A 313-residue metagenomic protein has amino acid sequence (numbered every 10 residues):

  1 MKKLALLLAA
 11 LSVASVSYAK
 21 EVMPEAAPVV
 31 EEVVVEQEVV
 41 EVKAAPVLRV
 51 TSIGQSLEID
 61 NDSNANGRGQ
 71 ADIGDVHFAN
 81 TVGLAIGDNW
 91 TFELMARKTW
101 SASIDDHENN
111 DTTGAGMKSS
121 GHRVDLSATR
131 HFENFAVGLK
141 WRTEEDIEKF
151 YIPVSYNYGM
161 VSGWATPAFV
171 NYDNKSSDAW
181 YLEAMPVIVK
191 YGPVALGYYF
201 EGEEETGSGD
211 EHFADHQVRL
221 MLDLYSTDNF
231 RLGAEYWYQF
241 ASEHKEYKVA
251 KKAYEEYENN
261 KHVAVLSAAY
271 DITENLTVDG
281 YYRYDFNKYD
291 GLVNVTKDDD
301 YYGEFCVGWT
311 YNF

Functional and structural regions predicted by a protein language model:
M1-V50, G54, A85-T91, F313: Cleavable N-terminal export/targeting peptides
S52, S56-A65, A96-I104, F132 (+9 more regions): Transmembrane beta-strands of outer-membrane beta-barrel pores
S56-F78, W100-A115, G291-V295: Surface-exposed strand-loop-strand hairpins of Gram-negative outer-membrane beta-barrel proteins
A65-R68, N109-G114, N171-D173, Y181-E183 (+4 more regions): Extracellular loop and loop/strand-boundary signature of outer-membrane beta-barrel proteins
D72-F78, K118-V124, D146-F150, S176-L182 (+3 more regions): Residues that define the transmembrane beta-barrel architecture of outer-membrane proteins
F78-D88, L126-R130, I152-Y158, L182-K190 (+5 more regions): Residues on the lipid-exposed face of transmembrane beta-strands in outer-membrane beta-barrel proteins
D88-L94, H131-V137, G159-A165, V189-G197 (+3 more regions): Repeated loop/turn-to-beta-strand initiation elements of outer-membrane beta-barrel proteins
L224, Y270-D271, Y282-Y284, K297-F313: Outer-membrane beta-barrel "beta-signal"
